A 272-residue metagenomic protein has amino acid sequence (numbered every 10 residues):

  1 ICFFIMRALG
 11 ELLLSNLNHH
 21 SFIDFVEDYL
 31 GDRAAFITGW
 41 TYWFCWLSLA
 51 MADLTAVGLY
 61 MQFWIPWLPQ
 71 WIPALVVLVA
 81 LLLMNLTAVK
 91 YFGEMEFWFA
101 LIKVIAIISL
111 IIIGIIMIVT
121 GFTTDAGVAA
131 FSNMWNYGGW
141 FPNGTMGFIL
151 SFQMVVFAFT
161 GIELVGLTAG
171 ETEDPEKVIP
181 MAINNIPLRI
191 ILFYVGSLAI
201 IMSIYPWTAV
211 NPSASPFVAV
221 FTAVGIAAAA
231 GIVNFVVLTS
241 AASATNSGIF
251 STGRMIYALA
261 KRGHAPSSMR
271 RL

Functional and structural regions predicted by a protein language model:
I1, M255, S268-L272: Short, intrinsically disordered, charge-balanced linker/junction segments flanking boundaries in proteins
C2-L86, Y91, L238-A258: Hydrophobic transmembrane alpha-helices that form the core helical bundles of multi-pass secondary transporters
S15-F25, F44-L54, G93-E96, A129-G138 (+4 more regions): Hydrophobic alpha-helical transmembrane segments
D32-W40, P175-I186, H264-L272: Membrane-interface alpha-helices at helix entry/exit sites of multi-pass transporters
G39, A74, L78, E96-F99 (+3 more regions): Residue-level recognition of transmembrane alpha-helices in multi-pass small-molecule transporters/permeases
P69, L101-F235: Helix-loop-helix junctions that connect adjacent transmembrane segments in multi-pass membrane transporters
V89-W98, E173, K177: Membrane-interface helix-boundary motifs at transmembrane edges
F235-A241, S268-L272: Membrane-water interface at loop-to-transmembrane-helix junctions
